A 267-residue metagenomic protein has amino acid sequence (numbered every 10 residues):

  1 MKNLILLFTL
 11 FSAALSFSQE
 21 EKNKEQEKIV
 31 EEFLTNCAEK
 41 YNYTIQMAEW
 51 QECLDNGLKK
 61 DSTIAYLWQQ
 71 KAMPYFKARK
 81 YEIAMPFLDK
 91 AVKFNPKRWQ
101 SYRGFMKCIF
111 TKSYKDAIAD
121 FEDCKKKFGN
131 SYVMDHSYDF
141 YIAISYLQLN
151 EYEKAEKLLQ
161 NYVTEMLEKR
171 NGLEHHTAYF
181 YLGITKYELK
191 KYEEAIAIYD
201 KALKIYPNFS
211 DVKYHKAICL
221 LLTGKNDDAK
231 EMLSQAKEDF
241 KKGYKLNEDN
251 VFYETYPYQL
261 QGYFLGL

Functional and structural regions predicted by a protein language model:
M1-Q26: Bacterial Sec-dependent N-terminal signal peptides
Q19-Q69, K77-A78, P86, F264-L265: N-terminal leader/linker segments that initiate helical-solenoid repeat arrays
E21-K28, L173, L222, N226-L267: Terminal, low-structured helical/coil segments at or just beyond the last alpha-helical repeat
T44, A78, F110-T111, L149 (+2 more regions): Structural motif corresponding to the intra-repeat A-B loop/turn of tetratricopeptide repeats
T63-I64, P96-R98, S131, D135 (+3 more regions): Residue-level recognition of tetratricopeptide repeat
Y66, Q70, Y102-K107, S137 (+4 more regions): Canonical tetratricopeptide repeat
F105-F110, D139-K201: Alpha-helical adaptor scaffolds
